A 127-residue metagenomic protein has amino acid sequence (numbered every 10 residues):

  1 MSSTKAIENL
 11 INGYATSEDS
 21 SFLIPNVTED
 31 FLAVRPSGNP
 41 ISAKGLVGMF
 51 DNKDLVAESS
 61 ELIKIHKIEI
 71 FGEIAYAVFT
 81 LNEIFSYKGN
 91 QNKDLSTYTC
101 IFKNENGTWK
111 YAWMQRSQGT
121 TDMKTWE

Functional and structural regions predicted by a protein language model:
T4-A6, S20-F71: A solvent-exposed, acidic/Ser-Thr-rich amphipathic alpha-helical stretch
E8-A15: Amphipathic alpha-helical repeat scaffolds
V27, L81-E83, Q115: Short beta-strand segments enriched in hydrophobic/aromatic residues within well-folded beta-rich domains
S60-I63, V78-T80, K93-Y98: Short, surface-exposed coil-to-beta transition loops
G72-E83: A short hydrophobic beta-strand element
I84-K93: Short, cysteine-centered beta-strand-loop-beta hairpins and adjacent loop/turn segments enriched in charged/polar
L95-T125: Short beta-strand edge/turn micro-motifs at domain boundaries
